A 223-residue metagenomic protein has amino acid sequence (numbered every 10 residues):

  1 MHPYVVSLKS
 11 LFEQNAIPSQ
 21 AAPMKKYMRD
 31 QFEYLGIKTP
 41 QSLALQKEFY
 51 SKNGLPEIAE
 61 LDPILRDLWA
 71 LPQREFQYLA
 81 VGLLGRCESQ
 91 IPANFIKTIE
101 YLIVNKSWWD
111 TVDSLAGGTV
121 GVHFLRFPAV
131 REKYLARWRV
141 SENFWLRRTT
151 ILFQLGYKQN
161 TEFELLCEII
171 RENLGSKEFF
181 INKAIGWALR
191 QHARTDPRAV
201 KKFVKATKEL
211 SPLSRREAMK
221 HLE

Functional and structural regions predicted by a protein language model:
M1-E223: Alpha-helical scaffold domains
